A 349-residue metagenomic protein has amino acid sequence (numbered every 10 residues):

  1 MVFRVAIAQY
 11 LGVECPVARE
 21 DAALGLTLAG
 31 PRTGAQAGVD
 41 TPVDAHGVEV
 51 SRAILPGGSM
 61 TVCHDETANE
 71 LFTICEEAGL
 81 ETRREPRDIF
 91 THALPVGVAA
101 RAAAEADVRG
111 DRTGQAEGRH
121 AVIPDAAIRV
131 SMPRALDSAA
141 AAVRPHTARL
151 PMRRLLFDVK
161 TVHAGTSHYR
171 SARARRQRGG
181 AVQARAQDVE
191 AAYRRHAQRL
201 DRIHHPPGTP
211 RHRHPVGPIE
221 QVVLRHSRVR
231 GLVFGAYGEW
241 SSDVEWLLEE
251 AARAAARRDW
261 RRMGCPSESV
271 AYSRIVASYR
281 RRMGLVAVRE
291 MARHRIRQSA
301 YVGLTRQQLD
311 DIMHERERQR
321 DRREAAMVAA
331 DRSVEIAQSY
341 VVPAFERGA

Functional and structural regions predicted by a protein language model:
M1-Q36, P56-S59, F72-T73, E77 (+3 more regions): Non-catalytic C-terminal interaction segments of nucleic acid-processing enzymes
P31-T67: Short Cys/His-based metal-binding microdomains
P42, E70-T73, L80: Gly/Pro/Ser/Thr-rich low-complexity, intrinsically disordered segments predominantly at protein N-termini
T82-R84, A127-I128: Domain-level cores of phosphate- or acyl-group-handling catalytic modules
R84-F90: Long, charged, glycine-rich C-terminal linkers/tails
